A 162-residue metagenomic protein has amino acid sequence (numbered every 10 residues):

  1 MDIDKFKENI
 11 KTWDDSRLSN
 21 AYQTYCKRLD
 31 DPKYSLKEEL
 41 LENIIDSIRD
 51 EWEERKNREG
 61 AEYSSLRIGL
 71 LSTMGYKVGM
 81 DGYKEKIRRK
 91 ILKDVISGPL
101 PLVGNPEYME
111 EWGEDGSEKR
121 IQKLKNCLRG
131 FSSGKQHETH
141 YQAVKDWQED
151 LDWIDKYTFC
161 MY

Functional and structural regions predicted by a protein language model:
M1-D2, I45: Solvent-exposed, well-ordered amphipathic alpha-helical segments that flank/support binding or catalytic loops
D2-S19: N-terminal acidic leader/helix
S16-Y162: Arg/Lys-rich, low-complexity, intrinsically disordered basic segments
